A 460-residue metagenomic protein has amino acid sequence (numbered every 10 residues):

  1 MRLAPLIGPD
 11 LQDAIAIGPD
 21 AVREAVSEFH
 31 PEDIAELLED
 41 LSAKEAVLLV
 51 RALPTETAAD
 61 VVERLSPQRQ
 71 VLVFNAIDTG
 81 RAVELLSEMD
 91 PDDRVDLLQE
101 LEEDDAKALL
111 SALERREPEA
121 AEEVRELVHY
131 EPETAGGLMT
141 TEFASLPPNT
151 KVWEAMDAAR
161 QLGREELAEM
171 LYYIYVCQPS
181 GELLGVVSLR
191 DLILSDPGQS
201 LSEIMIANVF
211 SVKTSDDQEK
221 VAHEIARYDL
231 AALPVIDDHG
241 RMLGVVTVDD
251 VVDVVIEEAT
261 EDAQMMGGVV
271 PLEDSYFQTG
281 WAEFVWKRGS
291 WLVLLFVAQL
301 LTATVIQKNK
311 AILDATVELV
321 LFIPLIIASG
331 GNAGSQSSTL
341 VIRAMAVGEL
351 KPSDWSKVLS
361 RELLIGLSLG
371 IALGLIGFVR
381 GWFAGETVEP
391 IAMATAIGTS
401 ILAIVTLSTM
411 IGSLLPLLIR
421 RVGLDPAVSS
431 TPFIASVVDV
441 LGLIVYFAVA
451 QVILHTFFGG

Functional and structural regions predicted by a protein language model:
M1-G267: Hydrophobic packing positions in regular secondary-structure scaffolds
T140, L443-I444: Generic intrinsically disordered, low-complexity segments enriched for polar/acidic and small residues
E261-M410, L414-V437, V445, V449-G460: Alpha-helical transmembrane segments and their membrane-interface boundaries that form or gate the permeation pathway
